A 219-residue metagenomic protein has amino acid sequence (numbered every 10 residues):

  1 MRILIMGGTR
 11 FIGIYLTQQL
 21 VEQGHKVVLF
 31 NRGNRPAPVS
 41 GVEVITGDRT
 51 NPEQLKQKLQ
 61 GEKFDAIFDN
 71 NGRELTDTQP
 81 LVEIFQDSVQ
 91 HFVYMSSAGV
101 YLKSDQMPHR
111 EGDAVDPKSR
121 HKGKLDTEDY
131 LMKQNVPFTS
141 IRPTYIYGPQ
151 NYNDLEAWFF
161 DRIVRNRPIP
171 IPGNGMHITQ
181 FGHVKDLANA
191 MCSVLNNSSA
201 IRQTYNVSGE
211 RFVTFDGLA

Functional and structural regions predicted by a protein language model:
I3-Q23: N-terminal Rossmann NAD(P)H-binding glycine-rich loop of SDR-like oxidoreductase domains
F30-R35, D48-R49: N-terminal Rossmann-fold cofactor-binding loop
G41-N51, N71-R73: Rossmann-fold cofactor-recognition segment
E62-G112, K122-Y130: NAD(P)-cofactor binding segment of oxidoreductase domains
E128-Q150: Conserved beta-loop-beta element that borders a ligand/cofactor-binding pocket
T144-N153, G173-K185, G209-R211: Glycine-rich "substrate-gating" loop/helix at the edge of Rossmann-like oxidoreductase active sites
R162-G182, V194, N206: A conserved pocket-lining segment of Rossmann-fold NAD(P)-dependent short-chain dehydrogenase/reductase
S193, N197-A219: Mid/C-terminal beta-alpha module of Rossmann-like enzyme folds, strongest in SDR-family dehydrogenases/epimerases
